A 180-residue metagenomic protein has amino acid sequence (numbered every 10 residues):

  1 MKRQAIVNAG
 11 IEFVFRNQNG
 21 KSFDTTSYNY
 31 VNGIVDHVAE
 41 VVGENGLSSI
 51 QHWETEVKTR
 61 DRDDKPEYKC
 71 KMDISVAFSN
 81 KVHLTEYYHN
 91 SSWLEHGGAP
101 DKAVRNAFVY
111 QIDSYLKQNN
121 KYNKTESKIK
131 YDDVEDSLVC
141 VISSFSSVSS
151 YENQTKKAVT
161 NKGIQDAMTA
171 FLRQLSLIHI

Functional and structural regions predicted by a protein language model:
K2-R3, A9-T155: GHKL/Histidine-kinase-like ATPase module
N161-Q165, T169: A sensor for short, sequence-defined functional sites
L172: Metal-dependent DNA phosphodiester-chemistry modules and their immediately adjacent helices/loops in DNA-processing
I178-I180: Conserved small/polar residues in nucleotide/adenosyl-binding loops
